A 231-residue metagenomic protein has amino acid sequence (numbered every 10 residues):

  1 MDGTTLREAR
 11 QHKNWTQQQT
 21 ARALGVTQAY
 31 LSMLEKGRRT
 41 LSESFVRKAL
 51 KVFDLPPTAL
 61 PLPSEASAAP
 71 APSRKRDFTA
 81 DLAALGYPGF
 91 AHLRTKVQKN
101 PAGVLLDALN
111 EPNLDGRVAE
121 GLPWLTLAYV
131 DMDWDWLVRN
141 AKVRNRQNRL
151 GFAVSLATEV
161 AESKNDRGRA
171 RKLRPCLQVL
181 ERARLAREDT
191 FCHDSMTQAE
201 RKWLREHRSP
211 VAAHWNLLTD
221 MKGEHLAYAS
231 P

Functional and structural regions predicted by a protein language model:
T4-A23: Short basic helix-loop element that most often maps to the first helix and adjoining turn of HTH DNA-binding modules
Q17-Q18, Q28, R39, P57: The DNA-contacting recognition helix of HTH DNA-binding domains and analogous helical DNA-recognition elements
L24-T40, L62-S67: Recognition helix of helix-turn-helix/homeodomain-like DNA-binding domains that insert into the DNA major groove
S44-A59: DNA major-groove recognition helix of helix-turn-helix/homeodomain DNA-binding modules
A68-D131: Helix-turn-helix/homeodomain-like alpha-helical modules used for DNA recognition and transcription-factor dimerization
L85, R167-P231: Charge-dense, extended regions
R144-P175: Small-residue-rich helix-loop
